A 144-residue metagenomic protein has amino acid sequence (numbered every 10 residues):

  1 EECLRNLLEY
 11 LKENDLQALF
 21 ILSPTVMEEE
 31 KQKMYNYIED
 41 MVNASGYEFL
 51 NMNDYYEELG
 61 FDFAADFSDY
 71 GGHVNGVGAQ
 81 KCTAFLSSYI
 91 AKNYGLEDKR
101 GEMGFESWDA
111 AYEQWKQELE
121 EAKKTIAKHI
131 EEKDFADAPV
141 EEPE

Functional and structural regions predicted by a protein language model:
E1, N51, D62, D98-M103: Poly-acidic low-complexity segments
E1-E58: Conserved, well-ordered alpha-helix/loop/beta-strand core segments that scaffold catalytic motifs
L4-L7, L86, I90: Generic hydrophobic alpha-helical segments
Q17, Q32, Q80, Q114-Q117: Residue-identity detector for glutamine
Y35, E39-Y89: Catalytic His-Asp segment of secreted/periplasmic serine-dependent ester chemistry enzymes
S87-E144: Conserved catalytic region of serine esterases and O-acyltransferases that act on ester linkages in lipids
